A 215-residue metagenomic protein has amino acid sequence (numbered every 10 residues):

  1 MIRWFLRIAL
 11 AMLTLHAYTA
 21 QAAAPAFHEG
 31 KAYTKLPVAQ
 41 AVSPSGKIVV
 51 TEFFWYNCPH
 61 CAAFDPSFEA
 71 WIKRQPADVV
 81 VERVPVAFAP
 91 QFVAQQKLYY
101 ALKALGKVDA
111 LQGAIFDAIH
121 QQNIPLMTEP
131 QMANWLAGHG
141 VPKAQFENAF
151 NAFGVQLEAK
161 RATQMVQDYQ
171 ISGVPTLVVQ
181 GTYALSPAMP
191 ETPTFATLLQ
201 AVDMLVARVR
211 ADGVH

Functional and structural regions predicted by a protein language model:
I2-F5, A23, G138-H215: C-terminal cap of thioredoxin/glutaredoxin-like
I2-V93, V206-H215: Extracytoplasmic thiol/disulfide redox context detector
A24-L36, I124, E129, T197 (+1 more regions): Periplasmic c-type cytochrome electron-transfer domains
Y56-H60, A87-Q91, D117-Q122, G154-V155 (+1 more regions): Solvent-exposed loop/turn segments at secondary-structure junctions within structured extracellular/periplasmic domains
P59, A63, A89, K103-G106 (+2 more regions): Residues in soluble alpha-helical coiled-coils and helical-bundle/repeat scaffolds
D65-I72, Q95-Y99, Q112, E129 (+4 more regions): Extracytoplasmic/secreted envelope proteins and their assembly/folding machinery, especially bacterial periplasmic
R74-A137: Structural microenvironment flanking redox-active thiols in thiol-disulfide oxidoreductases
